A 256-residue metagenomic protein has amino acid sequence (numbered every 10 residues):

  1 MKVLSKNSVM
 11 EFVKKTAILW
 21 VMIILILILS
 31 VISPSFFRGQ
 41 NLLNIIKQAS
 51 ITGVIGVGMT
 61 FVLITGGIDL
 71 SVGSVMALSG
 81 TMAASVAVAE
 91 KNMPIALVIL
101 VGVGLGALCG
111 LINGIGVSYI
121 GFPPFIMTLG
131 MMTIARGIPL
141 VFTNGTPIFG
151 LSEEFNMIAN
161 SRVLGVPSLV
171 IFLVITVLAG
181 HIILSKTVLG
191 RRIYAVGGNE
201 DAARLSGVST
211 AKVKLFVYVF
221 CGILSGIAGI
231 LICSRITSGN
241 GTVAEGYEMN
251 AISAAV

Functional and structural regions predicted by a protein language model:
M1-A17, F37: Transmembrane alpha-helical segments of polytopic membrane transport and secretion proteins
K6, I120, P124-T187, V213-F216 (+1 more regions): Transmembrane helix-bundle core of multi-pass membrane transporters and related energy-transducing complexes
T16-I23, I45, T52-G53, S74-L78 (+6 more regions): Hydrophobic alpha-helical transmembrane segments
I18-V31, M59-T60, V103, M132-G137 (+3 more regions): Hydrophobic core segments of alpha-helical transmembrane domains in multi-pass membrane transport and ion-translocation
I24-K91, I115-F122, A255-V256: Single transmembrane alpha-helix segments in multi-pass membrane proteins
A49-G58, L78, A107, L111 (+3 more regions): Hydrophobic alpha-helical segments embedded in the membrane of multi-pass proteins
I51-T52, T81, G130-P139, L205-G207 (+1 more regions): Small-residue-rich segments of transmembrane alpha-helices in multi-pass membrane proteins, especially helix faces
P94-V101, L108-N113, V117, L164-G239 (+1 more regions): Helix-loop-helix "hairpin" substructures at the membrane interface of multi-pass membrane proteins
